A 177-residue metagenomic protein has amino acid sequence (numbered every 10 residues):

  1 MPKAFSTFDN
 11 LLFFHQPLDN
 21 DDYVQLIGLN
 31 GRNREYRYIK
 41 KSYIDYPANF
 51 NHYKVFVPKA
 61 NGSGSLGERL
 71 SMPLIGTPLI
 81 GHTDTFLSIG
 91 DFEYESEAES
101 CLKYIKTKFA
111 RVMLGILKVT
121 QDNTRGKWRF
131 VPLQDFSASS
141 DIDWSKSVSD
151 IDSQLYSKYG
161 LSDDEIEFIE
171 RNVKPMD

Functional and structural regions predicted by a protein language model:
M1-W144, V148-D150, S157, R171-D177: Polybasic, glycine- and aromatic-enriched phosphate-binding surface used to engage nucleic acids
Q154-I166: Short acidic, low-complexity intrinsically disordered linear motifs used for protein-protein interactions
